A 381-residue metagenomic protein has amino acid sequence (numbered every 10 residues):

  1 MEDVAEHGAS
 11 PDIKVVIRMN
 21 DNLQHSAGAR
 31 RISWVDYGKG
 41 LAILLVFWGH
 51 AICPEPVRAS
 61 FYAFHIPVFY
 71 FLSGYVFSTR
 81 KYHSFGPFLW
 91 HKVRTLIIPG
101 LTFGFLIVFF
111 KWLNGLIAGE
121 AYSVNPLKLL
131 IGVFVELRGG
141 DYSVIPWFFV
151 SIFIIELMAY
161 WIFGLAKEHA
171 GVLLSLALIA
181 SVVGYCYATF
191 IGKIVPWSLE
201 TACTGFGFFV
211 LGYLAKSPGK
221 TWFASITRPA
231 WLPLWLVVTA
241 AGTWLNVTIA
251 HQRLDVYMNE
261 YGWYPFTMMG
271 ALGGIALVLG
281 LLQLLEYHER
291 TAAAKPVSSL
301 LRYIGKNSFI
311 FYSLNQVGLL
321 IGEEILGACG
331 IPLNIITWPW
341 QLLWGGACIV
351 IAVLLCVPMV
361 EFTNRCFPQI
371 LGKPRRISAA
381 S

Functional and structural regions predicted by a protein language model:
D3, H7-S381: Alpha-helical transmembrane segments and their immediate juxtamembrane cytosolic regions
